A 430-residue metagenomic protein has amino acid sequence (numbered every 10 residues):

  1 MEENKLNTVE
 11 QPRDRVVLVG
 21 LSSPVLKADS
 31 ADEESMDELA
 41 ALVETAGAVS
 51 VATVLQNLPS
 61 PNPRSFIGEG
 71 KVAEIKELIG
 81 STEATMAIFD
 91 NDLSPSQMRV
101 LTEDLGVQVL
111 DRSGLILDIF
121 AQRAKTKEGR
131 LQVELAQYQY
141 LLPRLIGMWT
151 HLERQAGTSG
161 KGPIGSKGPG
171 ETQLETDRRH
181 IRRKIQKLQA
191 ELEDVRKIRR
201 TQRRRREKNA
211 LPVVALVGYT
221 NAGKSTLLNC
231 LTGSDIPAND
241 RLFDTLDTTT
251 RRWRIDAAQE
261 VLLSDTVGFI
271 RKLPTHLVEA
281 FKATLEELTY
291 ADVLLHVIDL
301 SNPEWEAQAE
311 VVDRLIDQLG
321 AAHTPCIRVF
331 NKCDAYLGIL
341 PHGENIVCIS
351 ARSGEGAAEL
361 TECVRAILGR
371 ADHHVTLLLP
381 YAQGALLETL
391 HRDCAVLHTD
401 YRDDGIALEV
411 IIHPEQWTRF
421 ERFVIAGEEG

Functional and structural regions predicted by a protein language model:
M1-D118, I425, E429-G430: N-terminal accessory targeting/assembly segments
M1-L18, K27, A40, I146-A222 (+4 more regions): C-terminal-of-GTPase-core extension/linker across diverse P-loop GTPases
E2-N4, R199, R206-P212, C230-L262 (+3 more regions): Switch I (effector-binding) loop of TRAFAC-class P-loop GTPase G-domains
L18-S22, T53-Q56, I88-D90, H296-D299 (+3 more regions): Conserved beta-strand segments of the P-loop GTPase G domain that flank and frequently precede/overlap
V25-A31, P61-S65, R123-R130, Q173 (+4 more regions): Flexible beta-alpha connector loops of hexameric P-loop NTPases
E34-E44, V72, K76-S81, N91-V107 (+2 more regions): Conserved C-terminal guanine-recognition region of P-loop GTPase G domains, centered on the G4
G114-A136: Short alpha-helix plus adjacent loop in nuclease-associated cores
